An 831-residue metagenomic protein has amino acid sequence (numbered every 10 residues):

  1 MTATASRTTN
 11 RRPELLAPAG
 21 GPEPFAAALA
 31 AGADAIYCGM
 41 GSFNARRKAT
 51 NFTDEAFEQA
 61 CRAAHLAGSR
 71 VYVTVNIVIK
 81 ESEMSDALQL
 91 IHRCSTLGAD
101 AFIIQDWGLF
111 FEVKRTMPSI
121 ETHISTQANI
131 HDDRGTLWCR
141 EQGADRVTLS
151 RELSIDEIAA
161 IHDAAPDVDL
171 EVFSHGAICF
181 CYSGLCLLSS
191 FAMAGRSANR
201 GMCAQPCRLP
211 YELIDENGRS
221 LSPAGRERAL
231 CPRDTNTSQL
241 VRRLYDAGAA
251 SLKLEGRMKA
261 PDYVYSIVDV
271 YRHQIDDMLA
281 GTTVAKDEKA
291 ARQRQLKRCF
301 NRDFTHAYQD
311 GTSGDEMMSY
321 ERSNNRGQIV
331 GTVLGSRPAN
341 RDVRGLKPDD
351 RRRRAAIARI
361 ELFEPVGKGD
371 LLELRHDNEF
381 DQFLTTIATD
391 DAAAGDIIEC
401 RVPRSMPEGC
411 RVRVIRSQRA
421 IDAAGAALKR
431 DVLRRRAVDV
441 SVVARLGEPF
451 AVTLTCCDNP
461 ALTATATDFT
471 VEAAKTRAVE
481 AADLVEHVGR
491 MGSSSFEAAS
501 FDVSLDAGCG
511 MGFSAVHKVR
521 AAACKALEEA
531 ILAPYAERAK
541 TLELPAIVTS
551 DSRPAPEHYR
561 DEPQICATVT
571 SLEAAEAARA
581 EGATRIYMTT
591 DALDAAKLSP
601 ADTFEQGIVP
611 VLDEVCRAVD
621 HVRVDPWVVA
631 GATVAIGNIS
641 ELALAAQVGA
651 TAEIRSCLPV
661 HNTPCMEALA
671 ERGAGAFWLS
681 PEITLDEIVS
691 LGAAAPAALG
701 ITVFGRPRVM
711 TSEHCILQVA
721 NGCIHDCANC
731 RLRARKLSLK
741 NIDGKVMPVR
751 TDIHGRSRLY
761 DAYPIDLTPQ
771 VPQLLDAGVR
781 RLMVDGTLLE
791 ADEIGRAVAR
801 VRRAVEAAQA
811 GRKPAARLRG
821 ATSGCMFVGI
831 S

Functional and structural regions predicted by a protein language model:
M1-A30, A35-S42, A60-C61, A67-I77 (+6 more regions): Surface-exposed amphipathic alpha-helical tracts and adjacent flexible/coil segments at the periphery of soluble enzymes
R47-E58, A63-A64: A phosphate-binding glycine/aspartate-rich beta-alpha loop in the early core of alpha/beta enzymes
N129, P659-V660: Beta/alpha (TIM)-barrel catalytic core signal, keyed to glycine-rich beta->alpha loops juxtaposed to Asp/Glu that bind
